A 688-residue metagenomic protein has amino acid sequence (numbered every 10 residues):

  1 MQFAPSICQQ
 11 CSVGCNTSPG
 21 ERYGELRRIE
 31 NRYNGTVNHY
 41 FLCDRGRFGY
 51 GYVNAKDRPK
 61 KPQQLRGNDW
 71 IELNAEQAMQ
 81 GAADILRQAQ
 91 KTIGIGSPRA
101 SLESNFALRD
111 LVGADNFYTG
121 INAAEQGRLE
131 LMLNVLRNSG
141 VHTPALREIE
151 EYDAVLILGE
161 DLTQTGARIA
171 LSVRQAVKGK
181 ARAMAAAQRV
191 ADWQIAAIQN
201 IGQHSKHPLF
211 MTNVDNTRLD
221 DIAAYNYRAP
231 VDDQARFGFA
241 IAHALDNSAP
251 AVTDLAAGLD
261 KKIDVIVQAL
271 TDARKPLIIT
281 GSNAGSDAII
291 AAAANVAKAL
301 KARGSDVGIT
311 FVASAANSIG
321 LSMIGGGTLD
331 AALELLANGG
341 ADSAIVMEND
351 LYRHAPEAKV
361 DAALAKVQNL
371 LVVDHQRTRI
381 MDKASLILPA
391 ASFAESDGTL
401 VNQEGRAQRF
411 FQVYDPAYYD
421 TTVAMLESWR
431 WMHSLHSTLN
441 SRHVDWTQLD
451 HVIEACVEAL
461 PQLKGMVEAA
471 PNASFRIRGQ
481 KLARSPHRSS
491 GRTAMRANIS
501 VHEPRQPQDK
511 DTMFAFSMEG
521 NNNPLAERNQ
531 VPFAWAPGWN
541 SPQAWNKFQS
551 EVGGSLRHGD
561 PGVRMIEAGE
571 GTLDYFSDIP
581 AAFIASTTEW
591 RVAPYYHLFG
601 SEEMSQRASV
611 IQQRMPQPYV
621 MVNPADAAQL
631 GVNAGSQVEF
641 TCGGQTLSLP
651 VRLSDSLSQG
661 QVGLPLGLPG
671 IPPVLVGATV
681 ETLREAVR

Functional and structural regions predicted by a protein language model:
M1-A257, D264-V265, N283, R528-P532 (+9 more regions): N-terminal export/assembly segments and adjacent metallocofactor-ligating motifs of anaerobic energy-metabolism
M1-Q2, P98-R99, N283, A313-A316 (+1 more regions): A glycine-rich phosphate-binding loop feature that marks nucleotide/adenosyl-phosphate handling sites
A89, Y152-D153, A223-A224, A273 (+3 more regions): Short, well-ordered alpha-helix to beta-strand connector turns
K91-G96, K275-G281, S343-I345: Periplasmic-binding protein-like
R109, I157, T163-R218, G326 (+3 more regions): A cross-kingdom feature strongest in bacterial/archaeal respiratory oxidoreductases
L111-T119, V177-M184, V296-I309, A365-L370 (+1 more regions): Structural alpha-beta junctions
I201-Q203, D221, Y225-A337, L460: Active-site phosphate/pyrophosphate-binding segments
S428-L449: Non-catalytic, well-ordered alpha-helical segments in soluble enzyme domains
